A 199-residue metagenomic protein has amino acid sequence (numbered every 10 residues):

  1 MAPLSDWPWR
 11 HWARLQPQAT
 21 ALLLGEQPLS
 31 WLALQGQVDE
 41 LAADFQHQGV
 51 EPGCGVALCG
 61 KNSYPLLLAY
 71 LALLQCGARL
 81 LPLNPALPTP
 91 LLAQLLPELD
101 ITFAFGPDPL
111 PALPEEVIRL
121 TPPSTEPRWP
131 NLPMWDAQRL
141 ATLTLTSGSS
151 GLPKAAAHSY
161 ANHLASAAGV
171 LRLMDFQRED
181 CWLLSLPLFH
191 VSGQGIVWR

Functional and structural regions predicted by a protein language model:
M1-Q48, P109: N-lobe entry segment of adenylate-forming
A2, P127-L145, L152, D175-C181: Conserved pre-ATP/AMP-binding loop-to-beta segment of ANL
Q27, A42-L87: Conserved AMP-binding/adenylate-forming
S30-L32, A141-A168: Conserved AMP-binding A3 loop
L58, M174-R199: Conserved AMP-binding loop of ANL adenylate-forming enzymes
L81-L110, S166-L183: Conserved ATP-dependent adenylate/AMP-binding module captured primarily in the ANL superfamily
P97, F105-Q138, L152: ANL superfamily adenylate-forming
